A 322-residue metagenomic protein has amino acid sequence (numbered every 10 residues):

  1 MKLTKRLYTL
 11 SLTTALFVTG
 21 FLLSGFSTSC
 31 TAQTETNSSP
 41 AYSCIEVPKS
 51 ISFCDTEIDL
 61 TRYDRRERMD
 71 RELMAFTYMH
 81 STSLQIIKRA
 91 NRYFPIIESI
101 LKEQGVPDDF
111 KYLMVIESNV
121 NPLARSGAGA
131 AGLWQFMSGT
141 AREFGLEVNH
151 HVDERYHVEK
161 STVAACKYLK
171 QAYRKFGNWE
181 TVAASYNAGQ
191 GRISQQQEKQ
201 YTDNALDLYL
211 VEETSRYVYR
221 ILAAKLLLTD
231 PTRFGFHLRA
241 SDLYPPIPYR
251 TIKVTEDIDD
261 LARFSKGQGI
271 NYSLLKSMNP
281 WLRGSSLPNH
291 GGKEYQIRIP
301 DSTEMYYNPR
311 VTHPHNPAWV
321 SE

Functional and structural regions predicted by a protein language model:
K2-G105: An acidic, Gly/Ser/Thr/Pro-rich helix-cap/linker signature
F76, H80-I87, I97-E103, V120-A131 (+5 more regions): Second-shell loop/turn segments in exported
V106-L123, V182-G189, L275-M278: Short, functionally critical alpha-helical segments immediately adjacent to catalytic or ligand/cofactor-binding
A128-N149, T162-A164, L169, I193-Q196: Substrate-binding/active-site groove segments that recognize and process beta-1,4-linked N-acetyl-hexosamine
L169-Q196: Catalytic and binding regions of secreted/periplasmic enzymes and modules that target cell-wall glycans
R239-G269, K293, S321-E322: Primarily a LysM-type cell-wall glycan-binding module
D260-N289: LysM (lysin motif) carbohydrate-binding repeats in extracellular/periplasmic proteins that recognize
M278-N316: Extracellular LysM carbohydrate-binding repeats and other cell-envelope/extracellular binding modules
